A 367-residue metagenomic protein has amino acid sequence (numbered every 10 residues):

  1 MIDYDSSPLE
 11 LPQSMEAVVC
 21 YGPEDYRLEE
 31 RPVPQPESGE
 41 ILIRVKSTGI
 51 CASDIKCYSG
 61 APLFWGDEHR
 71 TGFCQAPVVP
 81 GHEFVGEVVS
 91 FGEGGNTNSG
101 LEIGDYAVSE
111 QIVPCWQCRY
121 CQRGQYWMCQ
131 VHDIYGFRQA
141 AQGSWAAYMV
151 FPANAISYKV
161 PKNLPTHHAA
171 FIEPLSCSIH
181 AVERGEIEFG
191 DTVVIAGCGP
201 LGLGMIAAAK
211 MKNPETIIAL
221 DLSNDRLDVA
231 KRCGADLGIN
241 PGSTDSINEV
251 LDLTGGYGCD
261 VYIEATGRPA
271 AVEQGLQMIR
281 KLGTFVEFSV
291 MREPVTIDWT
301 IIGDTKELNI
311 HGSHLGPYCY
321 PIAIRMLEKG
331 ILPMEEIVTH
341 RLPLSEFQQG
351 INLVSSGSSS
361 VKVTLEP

Functional and structural regions predicted by a protein language model:
I2-Q13, E273-Q277, K281, P294 (+2 more regions): C-terminal hydrophobic helical "lid"/dimerization subdomain of Rossmann-like NAD(P)H-dependent oxidoreductases
P34-T48, L63-R119, P161-N163: Glycine-rich beta-strand-centered segment in the early N-terminal region that forms part of a ligand/cofactor-binding
A61, S223, M291, G316: Residues in the short beta-alpha loop(s) of Rossmann-like NAD(P)-binding domains
R70-P77, H82, C115-A196: NAD(P)H dinucleotide-binding glycine-rich loop of Rossmann-like/cofactor-binding domains, especially the beta1-alpha1
A107, V193-I195, Y262-I263: Conserved hydrophobic beta-strands of the Rossmann-like cofactor-binding core in SDR/related NAD(P)H-dependent
N163-T244: Mid-domain Rossmann-like dinucleotide-binding core that forms the NAD(H)/NADP(H) cofactor-binding site
G185-I187, K212, D228, R232-N309 (+1 more regions): Glycine-rich cofactor phosphate-binding loops and adjacent beta1-alpha1 units of small-molecule cofactor enzyme domains
